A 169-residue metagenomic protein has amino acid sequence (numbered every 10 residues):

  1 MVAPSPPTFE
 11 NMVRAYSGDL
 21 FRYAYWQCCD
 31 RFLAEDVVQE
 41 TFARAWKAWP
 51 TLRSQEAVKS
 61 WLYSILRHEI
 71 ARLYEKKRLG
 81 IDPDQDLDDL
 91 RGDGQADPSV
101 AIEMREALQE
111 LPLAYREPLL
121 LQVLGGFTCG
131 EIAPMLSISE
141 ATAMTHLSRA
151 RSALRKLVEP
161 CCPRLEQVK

Functional and structural regions predicted by a protein language model:
M1-R22, F32-E35, M104: A short, charge-rich alpha-helical start-of-domain segment used by transcription regulators
P7, K76-R78, D84-Q109: Acidic, proline/glycine-rich intrinsically disordered inter-domain spacer in sigma factors
V13-R31, W46-A48, L108, P160: Amphipathic, Lys/Arg- and hydrophobic-enriched alpha-helical face
S17, F21, F42, P112 (+2 more regions): C-terminal flanking helix
R22, D36-A43, K47, E56-H68: Structural recognition of an alpha-helix C-terminal capping motif at a helix-to-coil junction
P50-S54, Y63-D84, D97: Arg/Lys-rich amphipathic alpha helix in sigma70-family domain 2
R67, A71, L136-P160: DNA-recognition helix of helix-turn-helix
P118-Q122: A short pre-motif secondary-structure segment
